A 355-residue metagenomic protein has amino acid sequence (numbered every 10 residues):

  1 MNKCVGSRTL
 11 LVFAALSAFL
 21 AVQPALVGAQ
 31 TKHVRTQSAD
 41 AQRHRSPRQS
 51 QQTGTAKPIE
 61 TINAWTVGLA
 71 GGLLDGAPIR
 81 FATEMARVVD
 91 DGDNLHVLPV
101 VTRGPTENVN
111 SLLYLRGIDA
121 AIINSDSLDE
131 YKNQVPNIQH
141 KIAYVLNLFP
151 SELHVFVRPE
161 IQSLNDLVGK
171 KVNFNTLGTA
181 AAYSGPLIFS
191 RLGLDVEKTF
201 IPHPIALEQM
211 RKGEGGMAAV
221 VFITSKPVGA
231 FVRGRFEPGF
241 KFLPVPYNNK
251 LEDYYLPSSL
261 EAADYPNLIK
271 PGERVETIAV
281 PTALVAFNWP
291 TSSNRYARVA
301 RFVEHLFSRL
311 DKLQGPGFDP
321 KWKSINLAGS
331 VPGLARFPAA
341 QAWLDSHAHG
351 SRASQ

Functional and structural regions predicted by a protein language model:
N2-F13: Bacterial N-terminal signal peptides that target proteins for export
L11-Q23: Bacterial N-terminal signal peptides
Q30-L69, E160-K171, H349: Immediate post-signal peptide segment of exported/extracytoplasmic ligand-binding proteins
A64-V89, S151-Q209: Bilobed "Venus flytrap"/periplasmic-binding protein-like clamshell domains and structurally analogous long
A86-R87, L98-Q139, L207-M210, G216 (+1 more regions): Pocket-flanking alpha-helical
S125-S127, L194-N294: Pocket-lining segment of extracytoplasmic ligand-binding domains
P136-N147, N267-V275: A structural signal for short loop-to-beta-strand junctions that line the ligand-binding cleft of periplasmic/secreted
I205-E208, I223-P238, F242, N288-W289 (+1 more regions): An extracytoplasmic/periplasmic, membrane-proximal ligand-sensing/linker region
